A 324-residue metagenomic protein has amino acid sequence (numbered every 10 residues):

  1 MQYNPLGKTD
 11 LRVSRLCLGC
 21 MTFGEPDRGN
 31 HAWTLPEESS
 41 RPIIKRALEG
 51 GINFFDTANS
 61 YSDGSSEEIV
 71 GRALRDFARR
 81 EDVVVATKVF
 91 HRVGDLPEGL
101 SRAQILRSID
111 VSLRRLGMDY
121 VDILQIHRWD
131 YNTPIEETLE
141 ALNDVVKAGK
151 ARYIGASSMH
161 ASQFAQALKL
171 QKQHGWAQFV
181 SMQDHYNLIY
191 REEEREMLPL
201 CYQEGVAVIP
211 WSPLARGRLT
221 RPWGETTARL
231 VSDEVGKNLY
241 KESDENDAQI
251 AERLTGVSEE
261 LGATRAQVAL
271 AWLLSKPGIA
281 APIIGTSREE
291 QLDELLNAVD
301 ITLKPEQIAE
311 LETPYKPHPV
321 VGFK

Functional and structural regions predicted by a protein language model:
M1-V83: N-terminal binding-site loop/beta-alpha segment at the start of enzyme catalytic domains that lines or forms
L18, T57, T87, I123-I126 (+4 more regions): Conserved beta-strand positions
G24-E38, R92-L106, H127, N132: Active-site mouth loops of central-metabolism enzymes
W33-A47, L100-L116, F164-K169: Short, acidic/polar
A58-E67, R92-V93, D130-P134, A161-S162 (+1 more regions): Acidic-and-aromatic substrate-binding clefts and catalytic sites of carbohydrate-active enzymes
A73-D82, R114-G117, V146, L168-H174: Acidic (Asp/Glu)-rich catalytic clusters
L113-T133: Active-site groove signature of glycoside hydrolases
T133-T313: Beta/alpha (TIM)-barrel catalytic core signal, keyed to glycine-rich beta->alpha loops juxtaposed to Asp/Glu that bind
